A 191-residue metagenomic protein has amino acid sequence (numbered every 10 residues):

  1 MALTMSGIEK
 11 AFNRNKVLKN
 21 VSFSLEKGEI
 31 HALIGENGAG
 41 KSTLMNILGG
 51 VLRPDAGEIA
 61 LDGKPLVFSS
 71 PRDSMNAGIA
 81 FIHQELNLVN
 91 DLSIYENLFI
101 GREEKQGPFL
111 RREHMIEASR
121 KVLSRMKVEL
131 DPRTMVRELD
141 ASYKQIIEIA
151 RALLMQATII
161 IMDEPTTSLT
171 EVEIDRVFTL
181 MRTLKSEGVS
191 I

Functional and structural regions predicted by a protein language model:
M1-I191: Glycine-rich phosphate-binding loops of nucleotide-dependent enzymes
